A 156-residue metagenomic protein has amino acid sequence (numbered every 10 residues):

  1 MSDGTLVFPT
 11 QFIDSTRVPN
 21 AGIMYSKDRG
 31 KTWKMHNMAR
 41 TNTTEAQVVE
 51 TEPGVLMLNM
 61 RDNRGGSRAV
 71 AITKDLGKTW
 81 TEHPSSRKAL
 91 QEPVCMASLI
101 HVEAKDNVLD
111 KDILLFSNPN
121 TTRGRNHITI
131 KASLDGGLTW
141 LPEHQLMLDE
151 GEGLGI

Functional and structural regions predicted by a protein language model:
M1-I156: Asp-box/BNR beta-propeller blade signature and adjacent active/binding-site loops in extracellular glycan-interacting
